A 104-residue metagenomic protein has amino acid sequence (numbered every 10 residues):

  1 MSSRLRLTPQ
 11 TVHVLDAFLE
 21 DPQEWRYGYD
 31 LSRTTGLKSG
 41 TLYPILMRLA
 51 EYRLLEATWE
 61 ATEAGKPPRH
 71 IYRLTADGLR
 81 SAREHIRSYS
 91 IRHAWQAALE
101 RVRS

Functional and structural regions predicted by a protein language model:
S2-T41: N-terminal helix-turn-helix DNA-binding core of bacterial DNA-binding proteins
D21-E24, E51-R53, D77-R80: Short, charged/polar surface micro-motifs in flexible loops or helix N-caps
R33, Y43-P44, L74-T75: A generic structured-segment signal
L42, L46-Y52: Basic amphipathic alpha-helical segments that dock to polyanions
M47, E60, E84: Surface loops and adjacent helix of pleckstrin homology
Y52-P67: Beta-hairpin "wing" of winged helix-turn-helix
A64, P68-I86: Basic, amphipathic "hinge/linker" alpha-helix immediately C-terminal to the N-terminal HTH DNA-binding motif
R80-S104: Amphipathic alpha-helical dimerization/coiled-coil segments that flank or bridge DNA-binding/regulatory modules
